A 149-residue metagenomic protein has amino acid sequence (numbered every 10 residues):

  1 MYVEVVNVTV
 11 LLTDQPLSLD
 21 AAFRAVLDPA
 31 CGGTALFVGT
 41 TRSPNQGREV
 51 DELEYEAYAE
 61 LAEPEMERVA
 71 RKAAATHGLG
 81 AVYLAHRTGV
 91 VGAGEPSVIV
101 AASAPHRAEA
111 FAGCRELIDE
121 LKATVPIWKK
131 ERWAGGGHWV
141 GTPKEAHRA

Functional and structural regions predicted by a protein language model:
M1-S97, S103-A149: N-terminal, polar/charged subdomain of small-to-medium soluble alpha/beta proteins
